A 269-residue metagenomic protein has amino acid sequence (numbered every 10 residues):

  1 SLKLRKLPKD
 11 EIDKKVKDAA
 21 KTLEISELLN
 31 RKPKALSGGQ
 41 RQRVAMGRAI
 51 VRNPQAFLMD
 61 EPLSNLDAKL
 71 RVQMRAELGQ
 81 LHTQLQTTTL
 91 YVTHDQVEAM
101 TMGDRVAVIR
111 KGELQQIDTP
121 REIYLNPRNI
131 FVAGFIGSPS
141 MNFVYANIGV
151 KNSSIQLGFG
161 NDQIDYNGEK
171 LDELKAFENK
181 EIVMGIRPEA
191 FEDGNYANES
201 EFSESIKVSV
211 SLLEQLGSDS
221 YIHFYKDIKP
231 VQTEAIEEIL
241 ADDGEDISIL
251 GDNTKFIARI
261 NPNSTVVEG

Functional and structural regions predicted by a protein language model:
S1-F135: ABC ATPase nucleotide-binding domains
V44-A45, E113, F143, F191 (+1 more regions): Residues at secondary-structure transition points
K111, S140, Y196: Flexible loop residues that form catalytic and substrate-binding hotspots at small-molecule/glycan-binding clefts
P127-K151, G185: C-terminal boundary and immediately downstream tail of ABC-type ATPase nucleotide-binding domains
V150-G269: Non-catalytic connector elements of ABC transporters
